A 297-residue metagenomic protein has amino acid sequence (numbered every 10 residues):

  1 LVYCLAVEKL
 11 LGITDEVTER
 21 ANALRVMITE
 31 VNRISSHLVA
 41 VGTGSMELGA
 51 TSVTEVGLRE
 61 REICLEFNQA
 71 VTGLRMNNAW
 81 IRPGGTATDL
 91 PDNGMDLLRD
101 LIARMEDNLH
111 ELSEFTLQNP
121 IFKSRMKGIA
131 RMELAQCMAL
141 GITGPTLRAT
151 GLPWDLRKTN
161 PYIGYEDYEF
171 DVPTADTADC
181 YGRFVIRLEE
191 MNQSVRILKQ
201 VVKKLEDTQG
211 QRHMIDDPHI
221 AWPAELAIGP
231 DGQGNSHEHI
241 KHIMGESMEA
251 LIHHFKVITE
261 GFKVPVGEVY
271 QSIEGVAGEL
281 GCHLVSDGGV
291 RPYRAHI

Functional and structural regions predicted by a protein language model:
L1-I297: Metal/cofactor-centered catalytic core regions of large enzymes
